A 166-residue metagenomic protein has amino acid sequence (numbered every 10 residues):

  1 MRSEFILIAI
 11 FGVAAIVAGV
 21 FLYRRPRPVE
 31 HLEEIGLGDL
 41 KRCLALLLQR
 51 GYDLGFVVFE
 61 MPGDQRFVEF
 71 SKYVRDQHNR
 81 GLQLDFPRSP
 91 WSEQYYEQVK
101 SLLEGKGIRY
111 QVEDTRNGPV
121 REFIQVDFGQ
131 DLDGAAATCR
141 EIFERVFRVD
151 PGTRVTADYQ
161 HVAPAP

Functional and structural regions predicted by a protein language model:
M1-F11: Feature marks short, highly hydrophobic, charge-poor N-terminal signal-anchor/signal peptide-like helices that anchor
A9-G19: Core hydrophobic alpha-helical membrane-spanning segments
A18-P26: Juxtamembrane cytosolic interface motif at the C-terminal end of transmembrane helices
R25-P166: Structured alpha/beta or helical-core interaction and ligand-binding surfaces enriched in interleaved
